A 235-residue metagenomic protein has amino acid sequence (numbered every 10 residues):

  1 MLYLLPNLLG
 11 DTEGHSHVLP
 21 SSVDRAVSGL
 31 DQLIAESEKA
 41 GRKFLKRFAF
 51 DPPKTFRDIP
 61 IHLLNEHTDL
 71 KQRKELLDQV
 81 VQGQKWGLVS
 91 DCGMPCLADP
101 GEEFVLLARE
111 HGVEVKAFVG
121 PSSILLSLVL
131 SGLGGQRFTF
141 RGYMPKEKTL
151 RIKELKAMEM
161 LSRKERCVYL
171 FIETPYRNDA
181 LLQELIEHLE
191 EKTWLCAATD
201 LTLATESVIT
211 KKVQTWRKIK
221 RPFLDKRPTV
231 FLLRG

Functional and structural regions predicted by a protein language model:
M1-L64: Glycine-rich, flexible N-terminal cofactor/catalytic loop recognition
L2-Y3, P60, Q84-K85, K164-G235: A contiguous loop/helix-start segment that scaffolds small-molecule binding in enzyme catalytic cores
Y3, E103-L161: Class I SAM-dependent methyltransferase SAM-binding "motif I" and its flanking Rossmann-like core
L9-D11, D91-P95, P175-R177, L203: Short glycine-rich anion-binding loops that position phosphate/pyrophosphate groups of nucleotides and phosphorylated
V27-L33, G112-K116, V168-Y169: Short active-site oxyanion
K39-G41, G93, S123, R177: Alpha-helix capping/helix-boundary segments
H62-D69, M144-K148: Conserved helicase motor
N65, L70-V115: Glycine/small-residue-rich loop that forms an oxyanion/phosphate-binding "nest" at active or ligand-binding sites
